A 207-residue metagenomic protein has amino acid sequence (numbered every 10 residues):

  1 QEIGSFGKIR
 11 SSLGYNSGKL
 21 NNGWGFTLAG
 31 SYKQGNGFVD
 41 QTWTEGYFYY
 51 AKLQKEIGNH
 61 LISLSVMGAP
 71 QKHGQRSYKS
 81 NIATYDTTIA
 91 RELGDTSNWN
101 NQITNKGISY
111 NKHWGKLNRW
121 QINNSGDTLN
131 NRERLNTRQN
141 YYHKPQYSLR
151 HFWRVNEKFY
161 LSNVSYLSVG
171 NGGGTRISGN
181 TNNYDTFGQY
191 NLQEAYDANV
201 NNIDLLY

Functional and structural regions predicted by a protein language model:
Q1-Y50, K55-L61: Outer-membrane beta-barrel translocator/receptor signature
G4-F6, K33-G35, A69-G74, Y142-K144 (+2 more regions): Structural signature of outer-membrane beta-barrel domains
K19, Y32, I57, G68 (+2 more regions): Short beta-strand segments enriched in hydrophobic/aromatic residues within well-folded beta-rich domains
G23-G25, L61-S65, Y160-V164: Membrane-spanning beta-strand positions in outer-membrane beta-barrel proteins
D40-Q41, E157-F159: Short proline/glycine-enriched turn/loop segments at secondary-structure junctions
T42-W43, V164-Y166, R176-G179: Composition- and surface-driven signal marking solvent-exposed, interaction-prone regions in large proteins
Y50, S148, Y166: Short aromatic/hydrophobic contact patches that present stacked aromatics for nucleic-acid/ligand binding
I62-R150, T175-Y207: Acidic/polar loop-and-plug regions of large Gram-negative outer-membrane beta-barrel proteins
